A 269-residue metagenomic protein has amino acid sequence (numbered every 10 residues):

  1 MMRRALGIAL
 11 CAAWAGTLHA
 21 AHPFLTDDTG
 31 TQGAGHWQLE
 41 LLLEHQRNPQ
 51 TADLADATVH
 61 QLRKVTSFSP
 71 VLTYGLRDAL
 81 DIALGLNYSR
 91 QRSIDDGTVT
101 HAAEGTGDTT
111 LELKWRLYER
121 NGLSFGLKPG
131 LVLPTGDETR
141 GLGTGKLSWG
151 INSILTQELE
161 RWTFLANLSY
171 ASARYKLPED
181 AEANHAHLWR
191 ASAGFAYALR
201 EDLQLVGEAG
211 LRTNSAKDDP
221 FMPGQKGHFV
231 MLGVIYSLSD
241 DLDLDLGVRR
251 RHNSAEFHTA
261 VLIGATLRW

Functional and structural regions predicted by a protein language model:
M1-L6: Bacterial N-terminal signal peptides that target proteins for export
G7-I8, L18: Cleavable N-terminal signal peptides
A20-W269: Transmembrane beta-barrel domains of Gram-negative outer membranes and organellar outer membranes
